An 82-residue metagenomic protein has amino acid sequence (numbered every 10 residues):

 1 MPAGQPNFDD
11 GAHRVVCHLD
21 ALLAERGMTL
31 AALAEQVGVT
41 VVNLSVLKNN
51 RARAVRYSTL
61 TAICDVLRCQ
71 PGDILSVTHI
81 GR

Functional and structural regions predicted by a protein language model:
M1-M28: A short, Lys/Arg-rich alpha-helix, primarily the initiator
D20, A31, T61: Residues within the helices of the helix-turn-helix
L23, A34, C64: The alpha-helix within a helix-turn-helix
G27-V46: Short alpha-helical DNA-recognition segment
T40, R51, T78-G81: The DNA-recognition helices of helix-turn-helix-type DNA-binding domains
K48, T59, T78: DNA major-groove recognition helix of helix-turn-helix
R51-A62: Short, basic-rich loop-to-helix N-cap that marks the start of a DNA-contacting helix
R68-R82: Short C-terminal boundary/hinge segments that cap the last helix of small helical domains
